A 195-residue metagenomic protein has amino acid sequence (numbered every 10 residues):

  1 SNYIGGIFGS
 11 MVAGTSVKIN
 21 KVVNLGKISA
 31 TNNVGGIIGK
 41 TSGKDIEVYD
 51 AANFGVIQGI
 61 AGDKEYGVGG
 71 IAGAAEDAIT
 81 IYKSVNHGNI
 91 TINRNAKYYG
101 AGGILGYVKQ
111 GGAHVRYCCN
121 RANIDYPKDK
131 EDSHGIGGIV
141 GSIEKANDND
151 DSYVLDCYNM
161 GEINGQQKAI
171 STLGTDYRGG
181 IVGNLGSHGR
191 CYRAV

Functional and structural regions predicted by a protein language model:
S1-V195: Predominantly extracellular beta-rich ligand-binding scaffolds that present long acidic/polar faces for carbohydrate
